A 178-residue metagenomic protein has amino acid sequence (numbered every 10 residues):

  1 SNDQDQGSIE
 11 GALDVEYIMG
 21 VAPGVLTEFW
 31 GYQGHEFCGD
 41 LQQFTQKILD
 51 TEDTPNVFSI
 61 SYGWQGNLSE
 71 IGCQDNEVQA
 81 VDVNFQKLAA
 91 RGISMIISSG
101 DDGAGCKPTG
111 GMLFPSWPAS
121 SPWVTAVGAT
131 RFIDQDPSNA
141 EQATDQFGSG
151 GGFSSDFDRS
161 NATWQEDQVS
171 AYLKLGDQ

Functional and structural regions predicted by a protein language model:
S1-A129, N161-A162, E166-Q178: Substrate-binding/charge-relay-adjacent region of secreted/lumenal peptidase catalytic domains
T109, D136-N139: Substrate-binding cleft/loops of secretory-pathway carbohydrate-active enzymes
R131-D134: Acidic glycine-/aspartate-rich tracts in secreted/extracellular proteins
S138-Q165, S170: Short, surface-exposed polybasic-and-hydrophobic patches located at secondary-structure transitions
